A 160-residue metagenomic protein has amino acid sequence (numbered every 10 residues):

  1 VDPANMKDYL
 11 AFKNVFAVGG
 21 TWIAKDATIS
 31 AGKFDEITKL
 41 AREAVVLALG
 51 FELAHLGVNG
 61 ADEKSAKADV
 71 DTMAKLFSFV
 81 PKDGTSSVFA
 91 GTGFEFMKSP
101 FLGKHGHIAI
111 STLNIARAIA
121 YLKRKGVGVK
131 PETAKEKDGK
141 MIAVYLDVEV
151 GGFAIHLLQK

Functional and structural regions predicted by a protein language model:
V1-F16: Catalytic cores of alpha/beta
D8-Y9, E36, E43, Y121: Well-formed, non-transmembrane alpha-helical positions, independent of function
F16-W22: Non-cysteine beta-strand/loop elements that form the S-adenosyl-L-methionine
I23, A27, G32, T38-K39 (+4 more regions): Vicinal oxygen chelate
A31-V46, A66, A74: Conserved N-terminal beta1-alpha1 strand-loop-helix module at the mouth
V45-V70, G103-I110: N-terminal beta-strand motif that seeds the catalytic metal site of vicinal oxygen chelate
D62-F77, A118-G126: Amphipathic alpha-helical segments
K104-E132: Mid-chain, well-packed structural core segment of small domains
